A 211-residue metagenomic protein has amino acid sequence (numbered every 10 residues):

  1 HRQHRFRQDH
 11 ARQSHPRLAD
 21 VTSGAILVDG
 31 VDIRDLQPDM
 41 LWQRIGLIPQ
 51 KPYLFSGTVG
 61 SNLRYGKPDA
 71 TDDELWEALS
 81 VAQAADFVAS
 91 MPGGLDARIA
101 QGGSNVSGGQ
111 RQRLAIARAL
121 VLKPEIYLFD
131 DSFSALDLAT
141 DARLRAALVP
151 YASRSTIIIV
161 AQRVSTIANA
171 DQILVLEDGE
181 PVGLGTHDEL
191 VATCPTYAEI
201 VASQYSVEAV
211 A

Functional and structural regions predicted by a protein language model:
Q13, L114-A119, R143, I159: ABC ATPase nucleotide-binding domain "signature" region
P16: Helix-to-loop junction immediately C-terminal to a conserved catalytic motif
S23-L27, D35, W42, G60-Q101 (+4 more regions): ABC ATPase nucleotide-binding domain helical subdomain, centered on the C-loop/LSGGQ "ABC signature"
S90, A139, A146, P150 (+1 more regions): C-terminal portion of ABC ATPase nucleotide-binding domains
V121-E125, R154: A short, proline-enriched helix->beta-strand linker immediately N-terminal to the Walker B motif in ABC-type P-loop
Y127-D130: Catalytic Walker B motif of ABC-type/P-loop ATPase nucleotide-binding domains
P150-I159: Conserved catalytic loops of ABC-family nucleotide-binding domains
